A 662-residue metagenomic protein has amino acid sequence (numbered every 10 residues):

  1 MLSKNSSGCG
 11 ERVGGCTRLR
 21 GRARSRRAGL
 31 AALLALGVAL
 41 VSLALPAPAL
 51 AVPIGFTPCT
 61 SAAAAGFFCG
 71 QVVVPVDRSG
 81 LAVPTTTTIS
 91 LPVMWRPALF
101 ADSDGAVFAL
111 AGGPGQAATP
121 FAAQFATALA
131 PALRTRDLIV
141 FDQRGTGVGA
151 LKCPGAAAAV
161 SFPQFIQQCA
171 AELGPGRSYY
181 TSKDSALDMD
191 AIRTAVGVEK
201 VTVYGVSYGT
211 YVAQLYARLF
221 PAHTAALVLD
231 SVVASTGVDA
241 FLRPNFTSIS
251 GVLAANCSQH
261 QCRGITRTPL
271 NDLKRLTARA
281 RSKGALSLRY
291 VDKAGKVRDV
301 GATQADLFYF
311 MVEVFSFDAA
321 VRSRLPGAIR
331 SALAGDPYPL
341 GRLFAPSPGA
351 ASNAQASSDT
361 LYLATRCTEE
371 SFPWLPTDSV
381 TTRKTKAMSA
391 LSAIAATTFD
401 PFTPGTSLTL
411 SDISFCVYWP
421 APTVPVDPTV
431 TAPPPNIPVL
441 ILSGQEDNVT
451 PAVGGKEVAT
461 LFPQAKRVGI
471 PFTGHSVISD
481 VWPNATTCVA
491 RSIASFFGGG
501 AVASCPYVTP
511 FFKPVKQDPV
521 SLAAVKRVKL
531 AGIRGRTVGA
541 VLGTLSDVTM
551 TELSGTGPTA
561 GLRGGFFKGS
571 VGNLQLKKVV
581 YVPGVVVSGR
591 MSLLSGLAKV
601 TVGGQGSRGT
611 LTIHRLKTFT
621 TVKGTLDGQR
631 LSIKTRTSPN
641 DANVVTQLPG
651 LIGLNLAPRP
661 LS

Functional and structural regions predicted by a protein language model:
M1-S3, V13, R134: Compositionally biased, low-complexity segments enriched in small residues
S3-S7, S25: Serine residues within intrinsically disordered or low-complexity segments
S6-S7, V13, G209: Residue-level detector of intrinsically disordered/flexible regions characterized by low predicted structural confidence
E11, C16-A51, V72, M189: Secretory targeting and sorting signals
L50, G55-V72, G205-S207, Y211 (+3 more regions): Solvent-exposed, charged interface segments at domain starts and junctions
V52-D306, E370, W374-S662: Gly/Pro-rich cap/lid or specificity-loop segments adjacent to the active site
Q259-R366, E370-S371: Alpha/beta-hydrolase-fold enzymes
